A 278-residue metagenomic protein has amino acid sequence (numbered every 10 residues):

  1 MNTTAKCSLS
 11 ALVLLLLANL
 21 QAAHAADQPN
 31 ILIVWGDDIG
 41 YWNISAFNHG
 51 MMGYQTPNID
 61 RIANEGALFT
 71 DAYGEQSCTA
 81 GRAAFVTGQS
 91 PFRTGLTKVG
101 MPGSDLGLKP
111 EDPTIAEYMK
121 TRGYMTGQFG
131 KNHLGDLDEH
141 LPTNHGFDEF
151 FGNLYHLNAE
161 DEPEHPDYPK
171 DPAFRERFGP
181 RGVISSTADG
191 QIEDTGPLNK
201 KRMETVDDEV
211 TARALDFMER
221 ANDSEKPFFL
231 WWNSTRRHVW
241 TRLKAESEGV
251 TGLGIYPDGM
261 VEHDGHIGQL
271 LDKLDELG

Functional and structural regions predicted by a protein language model:
M1-C7: N-terminal secretory signal peptides that target proteins for export/translocation
S8, A22-G278: Formylglycine-dependent sulfatase
S8-N19: Bacterial N-terminal signal peptides
